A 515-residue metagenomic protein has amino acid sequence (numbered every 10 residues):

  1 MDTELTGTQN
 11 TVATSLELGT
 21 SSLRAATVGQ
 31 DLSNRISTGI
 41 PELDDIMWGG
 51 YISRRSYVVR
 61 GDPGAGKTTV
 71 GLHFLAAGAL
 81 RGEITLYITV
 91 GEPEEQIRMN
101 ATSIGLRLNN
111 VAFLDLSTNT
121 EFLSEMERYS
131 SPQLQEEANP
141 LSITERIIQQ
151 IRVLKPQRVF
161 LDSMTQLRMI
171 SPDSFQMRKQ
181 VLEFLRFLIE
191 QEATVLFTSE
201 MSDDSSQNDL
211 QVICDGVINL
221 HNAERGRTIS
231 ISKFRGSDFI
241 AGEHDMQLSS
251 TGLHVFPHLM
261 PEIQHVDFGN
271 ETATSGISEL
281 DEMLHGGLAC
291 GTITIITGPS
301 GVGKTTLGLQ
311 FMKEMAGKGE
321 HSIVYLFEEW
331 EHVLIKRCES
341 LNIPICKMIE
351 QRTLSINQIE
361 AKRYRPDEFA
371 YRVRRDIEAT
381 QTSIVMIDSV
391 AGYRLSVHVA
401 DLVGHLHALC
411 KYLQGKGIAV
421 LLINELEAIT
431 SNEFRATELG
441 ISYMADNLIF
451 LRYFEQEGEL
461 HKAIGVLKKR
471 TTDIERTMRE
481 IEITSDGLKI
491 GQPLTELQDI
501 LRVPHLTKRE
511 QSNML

Functional and structural regions predicted by a protein language model:
D2-L5, Q9-S15, S21, A25-V28 (+8 more regions): Conserved P-loop NTPase
I36-I40, D44, S53, T68-L72 (+16 more regions): Amphipathic alpha-helical transducer elements in NTP-driven molecular machines
I46-S117, L284-I345: Walker A/P-loop NTP-binding active-site region of P-loop NTPases, recognizing the glycine-rich GxxxxGKT/S
R54, R81-I84, N109-V111, Q191-A193 (+9 more regions): Short glycine-/polar-rich loops that comprise or flank the Walker A/P-loop and associated switch/sensor motifs
Y57, S130-I213, R363-L448, Q456-L460: P-loop NTPase motor core
E83-M169, E320-D401: Conserved inter-motif catalytic segment of the P-loop NTP-binding fold
G91-E95, S103-L106, S117-F122, T165-L167 (+15 more regions): Conserved nucleotide-binding/hydrolysis micro-motifs of P-loop NTPases
S275, E282-G301, T306-E314, R352-I359 (+4 more regions): Flexible loop/N-cap segments at domain edges
